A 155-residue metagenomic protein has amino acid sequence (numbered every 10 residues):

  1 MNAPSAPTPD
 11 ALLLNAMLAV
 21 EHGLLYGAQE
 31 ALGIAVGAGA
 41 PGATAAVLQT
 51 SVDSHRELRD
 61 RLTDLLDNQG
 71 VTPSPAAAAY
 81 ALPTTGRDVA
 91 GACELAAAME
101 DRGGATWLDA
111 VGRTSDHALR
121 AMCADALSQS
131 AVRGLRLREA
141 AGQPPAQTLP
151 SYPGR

Functional and structural regions predicted by a protein language model:
M1-R155: All-alpha RGS (Regulator of G-protein Signaling) helical domain and cognate RGS-like helical scaffolds
